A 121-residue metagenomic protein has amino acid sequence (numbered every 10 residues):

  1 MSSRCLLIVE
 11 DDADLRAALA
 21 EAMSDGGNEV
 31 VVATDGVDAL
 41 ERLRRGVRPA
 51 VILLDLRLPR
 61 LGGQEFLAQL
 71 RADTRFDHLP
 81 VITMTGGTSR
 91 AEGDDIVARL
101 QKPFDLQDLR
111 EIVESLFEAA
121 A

Functional and structural regions predicted by a protein language model:
D12-V31, L106: Two-component/phosphorelay signaling modules centered on CheY-like receiver
V32-V51: Acidic, metal-coordinating helix/loop segments flanking the phosphotransfer/catalytic sites of two-component signaling
D35, G62-E65: Acidic catalytic/metal-coordinating carboxylates
E41, Q64-D77: Short amphipathic alpha-helix used as the core "switch/output" element in two-component signaling
D55: Active-site residues of response regulator receiver
L58: Receiver (REC) domain active-site loop signature in two-component systems and cognate sites in sensor histidine kinases
I82-T85: Hydrophobic/aromatic residues positioned on beta-strands within the core alpha/beta folds
F104-F117: C-terminal output helix
